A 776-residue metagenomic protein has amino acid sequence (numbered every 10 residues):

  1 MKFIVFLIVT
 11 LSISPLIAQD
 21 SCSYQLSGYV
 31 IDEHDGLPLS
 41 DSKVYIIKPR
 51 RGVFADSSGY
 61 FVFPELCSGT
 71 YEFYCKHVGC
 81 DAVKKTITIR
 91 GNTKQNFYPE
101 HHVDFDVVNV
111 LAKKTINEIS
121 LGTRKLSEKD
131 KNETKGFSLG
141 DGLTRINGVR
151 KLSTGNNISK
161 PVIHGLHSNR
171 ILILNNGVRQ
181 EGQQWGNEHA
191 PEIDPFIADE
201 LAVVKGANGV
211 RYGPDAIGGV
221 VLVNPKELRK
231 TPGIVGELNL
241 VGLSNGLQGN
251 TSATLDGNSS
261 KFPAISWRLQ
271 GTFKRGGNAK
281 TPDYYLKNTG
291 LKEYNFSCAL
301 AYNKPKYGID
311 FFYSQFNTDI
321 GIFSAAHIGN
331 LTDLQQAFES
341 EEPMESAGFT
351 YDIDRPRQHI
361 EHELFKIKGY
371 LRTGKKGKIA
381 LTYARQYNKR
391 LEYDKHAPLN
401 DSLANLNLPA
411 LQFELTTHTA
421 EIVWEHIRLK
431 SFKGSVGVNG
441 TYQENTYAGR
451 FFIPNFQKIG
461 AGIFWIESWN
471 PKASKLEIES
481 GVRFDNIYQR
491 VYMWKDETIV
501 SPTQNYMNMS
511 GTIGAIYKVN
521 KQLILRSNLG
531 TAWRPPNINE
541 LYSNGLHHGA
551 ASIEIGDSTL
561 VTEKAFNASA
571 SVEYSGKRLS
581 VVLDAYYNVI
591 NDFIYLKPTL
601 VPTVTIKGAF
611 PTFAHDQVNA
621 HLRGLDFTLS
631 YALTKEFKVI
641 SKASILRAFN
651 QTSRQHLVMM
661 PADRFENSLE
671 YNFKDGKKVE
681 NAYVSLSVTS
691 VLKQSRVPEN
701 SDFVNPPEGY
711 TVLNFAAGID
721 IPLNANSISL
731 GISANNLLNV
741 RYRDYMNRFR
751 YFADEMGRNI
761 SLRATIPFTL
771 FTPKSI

Functional and structural regions predicted by a protein language model:
I31, S42-I47, K76-C80, R90-N132 (+2 more regions): Short, acidic, small-residue-rich periplasmic hinge/interaction motif at the N-terminus of Gram-negative outer-membrane
P64, V178-K205: Short acidic/polar hinge/loop motifs at secondary-structure boundaries that mediate gating or recognition
K94-Y98, L139-G142, S159-V162, L174 (+4 more regions): N-terminal periplasmic accessory domains that precede and gate Gram-negative outer-membrane beta-barrel machines
G182, I197-D199, V210-P282, N288-F296 (+1 more regions): Outer-membrane beta-barrel translocator/receptor signature
L222, S260-R357: Periplasmic-side early beta-strands and strand-to-turn transitions of outer-membrane beta-barrels
L403-V423, I555-V561, N567, G576 (+2 more regions): Outer membrane beta-barrel strand-and-loop segments of large Gram-negative receptors, especially TonB-dependent
W533, V589-D592, L596, V639 (+2 more regions): C-terminal beta-signal and adjacent terminal beta-strands/loops of Gram-negative outer-membrane beta-barrel proteins
Y586-V589, G608-Q694: Gram-negative outer-membrane beta-barrel transporters
